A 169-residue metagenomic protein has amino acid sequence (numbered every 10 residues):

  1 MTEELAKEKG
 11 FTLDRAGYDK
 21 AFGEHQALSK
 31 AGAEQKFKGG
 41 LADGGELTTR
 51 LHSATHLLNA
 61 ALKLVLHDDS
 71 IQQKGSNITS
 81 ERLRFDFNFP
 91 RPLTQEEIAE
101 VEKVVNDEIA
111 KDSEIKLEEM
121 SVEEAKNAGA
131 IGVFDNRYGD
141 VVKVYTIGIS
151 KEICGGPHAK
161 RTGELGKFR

Functional and structural regions predicted by a protein language model:
M1-R169: A glycine- and charged-residue-rich anion-binding loop/surface
